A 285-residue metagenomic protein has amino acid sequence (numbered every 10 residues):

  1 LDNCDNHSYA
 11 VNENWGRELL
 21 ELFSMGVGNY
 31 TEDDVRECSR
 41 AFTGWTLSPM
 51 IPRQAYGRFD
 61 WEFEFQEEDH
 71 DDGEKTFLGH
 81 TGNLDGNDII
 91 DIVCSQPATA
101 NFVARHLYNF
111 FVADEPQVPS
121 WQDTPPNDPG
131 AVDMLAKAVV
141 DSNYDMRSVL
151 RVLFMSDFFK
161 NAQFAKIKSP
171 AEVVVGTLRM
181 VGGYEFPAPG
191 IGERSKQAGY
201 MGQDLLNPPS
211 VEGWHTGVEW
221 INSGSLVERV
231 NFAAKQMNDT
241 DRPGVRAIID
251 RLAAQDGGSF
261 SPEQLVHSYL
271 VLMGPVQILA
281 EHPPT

Functional and structural regions predicted by a protein language model:
L1-T124: Non-catalytic, conformational "gating/processing" segments within enzyme and secreted inhibitor domains
S24-G28, Q54-G57, F77-G86, R147-V152 (+2 more regions): Short, Lys/Arg-enriched charge-dense amphipathic segments
T31, M50, M146-L150, N161-A162: Acidic/polar loop patches that form or flank catalytic/metal-binding clefts of enzymes that bind anionic ligands
Q96, A100, A104-S142, L150-T285: Flexible, low-complexity segments enriched for small/polar residues
